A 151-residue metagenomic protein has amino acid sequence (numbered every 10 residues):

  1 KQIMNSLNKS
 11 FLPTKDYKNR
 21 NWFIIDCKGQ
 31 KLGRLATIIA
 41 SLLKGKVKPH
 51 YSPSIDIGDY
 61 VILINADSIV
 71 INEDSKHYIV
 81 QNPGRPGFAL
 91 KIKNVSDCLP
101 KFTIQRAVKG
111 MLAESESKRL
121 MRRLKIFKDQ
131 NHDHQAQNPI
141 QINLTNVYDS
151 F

Functional and structural regions predicted by a protein language model:
Q2-T103, N138-F151: Ribosome large-subunit tunnel/peptidyl-transferase-proximal elements
L43-V47, M111-E116: Conserved NTP-handling cores and scaffolds of large molecular machines
S54-D56, S117-L120: Short helix-terminating capping/connector loops at secondary-structure junctions
P100-I104, S115-K118: Beta-rich strand-turn-strand
Q105-G110: Polyanion-binding loop/helix "lid" in catalytic or ligand-binding cores
K118, R122-F151: Charged phosphate-binding loop/patch that engages nucleotide di/tri-phosphates or the phosphate backbone of nucleic
